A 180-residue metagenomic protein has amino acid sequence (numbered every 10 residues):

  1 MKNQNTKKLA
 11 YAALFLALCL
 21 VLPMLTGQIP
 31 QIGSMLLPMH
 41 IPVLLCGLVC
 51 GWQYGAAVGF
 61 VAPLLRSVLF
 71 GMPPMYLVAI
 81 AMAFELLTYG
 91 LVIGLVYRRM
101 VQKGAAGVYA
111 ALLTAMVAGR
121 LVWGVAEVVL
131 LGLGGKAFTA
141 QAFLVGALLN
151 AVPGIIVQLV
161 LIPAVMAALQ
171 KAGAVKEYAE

Functional and structural regions predicted by a protein language model:
M1-V49, Q53-Y54: Hydrophobic transmembrane alpha-helices
L9-L14, I41, L45, A56-F60 (+5 more regions): Hydrophobic alpha-helical transmembrane segments
V21-L36, V61-V96: Interfacial aromatic-anchored transmembrane helix boundaries in multi-pass membrane proteins
Q28-G33, G71-I80, Q102-E180: Membrane-embedded alpha-helical hairpins and interfacial helices in multi-pass inner-membrane proteins
I41-L44, P63, S67, L86 (+5 more regions): Hydrophobic transmembrane alpha-helices of multi-pass small-molecule transporters
G47, Y89-R98, I162, M166: Hydrophobic transmembrane alpha-helices
